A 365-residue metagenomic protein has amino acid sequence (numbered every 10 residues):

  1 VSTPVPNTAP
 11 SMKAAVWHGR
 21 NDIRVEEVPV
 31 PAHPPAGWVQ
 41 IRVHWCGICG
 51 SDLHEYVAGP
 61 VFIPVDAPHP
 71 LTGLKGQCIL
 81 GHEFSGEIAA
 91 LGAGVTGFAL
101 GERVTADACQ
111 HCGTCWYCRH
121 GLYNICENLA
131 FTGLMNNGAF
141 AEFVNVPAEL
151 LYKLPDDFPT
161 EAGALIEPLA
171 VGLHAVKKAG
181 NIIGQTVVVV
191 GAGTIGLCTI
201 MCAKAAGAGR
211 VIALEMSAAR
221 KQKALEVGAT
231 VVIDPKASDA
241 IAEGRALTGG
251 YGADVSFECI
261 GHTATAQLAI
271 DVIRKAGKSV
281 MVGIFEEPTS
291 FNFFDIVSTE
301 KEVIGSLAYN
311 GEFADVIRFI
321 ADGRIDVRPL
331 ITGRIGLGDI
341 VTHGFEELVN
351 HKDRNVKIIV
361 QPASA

Functional and structural regions predicted by a protein language model:
S2-P10, Q267-D271, N310-A365: C-terminal hydrophobic helical "lid"/dimerization subdomain of Rossmann-like NAD(P)H-dependent oxidoreductases
P31-C46, V61-W116, P155-D157: Glycine-rich beta-strand-centered segment in the early N-terminal region that forms part of a ligand/cofactor-binding
P68-H82, Q110-V190: NAD(P)H dinucleotide-binding glycine-rich loop of Rossmann-like/cofactor-binding domains, especially the beta1-alpha1
T186-A192, K204-L268: Adenosine-nucleotide cofactor-binding segment
G196-L197: N-terminal Rossmann-fold NAD(P) dinucleotide-binding loop
G277-K278: Glycine-centered, small-residue-biased loops immediately flanking beta-strands in adenine/cofactor-binding cores
G283-E300, F313, R318: Rossmann-fold NAD(P)-binding glycine/threonine-rich loop
